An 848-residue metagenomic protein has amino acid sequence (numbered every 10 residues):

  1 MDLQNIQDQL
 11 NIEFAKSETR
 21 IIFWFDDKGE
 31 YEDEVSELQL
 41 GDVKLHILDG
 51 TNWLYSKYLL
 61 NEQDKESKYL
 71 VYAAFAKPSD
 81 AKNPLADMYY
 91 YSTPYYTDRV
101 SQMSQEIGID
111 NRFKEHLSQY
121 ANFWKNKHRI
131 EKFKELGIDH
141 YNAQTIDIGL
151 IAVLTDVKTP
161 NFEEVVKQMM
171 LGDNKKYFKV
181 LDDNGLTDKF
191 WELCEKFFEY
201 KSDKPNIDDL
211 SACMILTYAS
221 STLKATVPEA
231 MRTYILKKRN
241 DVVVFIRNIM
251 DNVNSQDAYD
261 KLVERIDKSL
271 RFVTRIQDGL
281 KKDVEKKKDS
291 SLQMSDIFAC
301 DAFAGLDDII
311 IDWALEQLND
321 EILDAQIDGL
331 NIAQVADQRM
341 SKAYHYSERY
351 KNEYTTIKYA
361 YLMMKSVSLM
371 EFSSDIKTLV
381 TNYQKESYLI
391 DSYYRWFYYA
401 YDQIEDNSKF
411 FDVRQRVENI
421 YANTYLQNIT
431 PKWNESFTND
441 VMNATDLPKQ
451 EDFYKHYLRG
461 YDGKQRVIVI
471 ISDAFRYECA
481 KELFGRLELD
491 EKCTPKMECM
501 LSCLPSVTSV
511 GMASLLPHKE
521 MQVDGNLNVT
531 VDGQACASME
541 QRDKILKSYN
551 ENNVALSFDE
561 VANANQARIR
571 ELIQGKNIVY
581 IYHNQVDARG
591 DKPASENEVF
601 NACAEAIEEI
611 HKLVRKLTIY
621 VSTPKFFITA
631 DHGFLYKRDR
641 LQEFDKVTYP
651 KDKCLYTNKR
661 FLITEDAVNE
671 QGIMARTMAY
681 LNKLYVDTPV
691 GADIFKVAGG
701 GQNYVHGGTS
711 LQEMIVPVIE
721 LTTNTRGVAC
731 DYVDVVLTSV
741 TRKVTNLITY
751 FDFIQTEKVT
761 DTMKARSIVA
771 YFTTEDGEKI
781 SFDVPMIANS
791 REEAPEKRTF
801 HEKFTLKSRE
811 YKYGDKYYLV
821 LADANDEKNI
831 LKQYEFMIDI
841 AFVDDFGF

Functional and structural regions predicted by a protein language model:
M1-R466, R476-F626, A630-F848: …; additionally, a secondary subgroup of soluble metalloenzymes is captured
I470: Beta1/beta-strand and adjacent pyrophosphate-binding region of the FAD-binding site in flavoprotein oxidoreductases
D473: Ligand-binding pocket scaffold of soluble enzyme catalytic domains
